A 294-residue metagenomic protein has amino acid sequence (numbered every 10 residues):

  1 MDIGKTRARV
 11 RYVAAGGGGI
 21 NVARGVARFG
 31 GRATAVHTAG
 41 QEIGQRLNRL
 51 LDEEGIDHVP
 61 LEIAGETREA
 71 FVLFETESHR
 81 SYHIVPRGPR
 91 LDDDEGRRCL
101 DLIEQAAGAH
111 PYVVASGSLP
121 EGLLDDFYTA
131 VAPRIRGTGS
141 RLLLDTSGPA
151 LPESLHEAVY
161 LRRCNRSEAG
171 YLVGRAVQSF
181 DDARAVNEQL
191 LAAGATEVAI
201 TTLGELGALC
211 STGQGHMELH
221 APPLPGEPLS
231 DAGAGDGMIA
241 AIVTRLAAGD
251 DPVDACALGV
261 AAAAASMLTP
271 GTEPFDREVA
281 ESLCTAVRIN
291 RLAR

Functional and structural regions predicted by a protein language model:
M1-V36, Q45-R49, H220, P225 (+2 more regions): Glycine-rich phosphate/adenosyl-contacting loop at the front of the ribokinase-like
R24, E69-L73, G207-S211: Short beta-strand scaffold segments in enzyme catalytic cores
A27, R136, A247: Gly/Ala-rich phosphate-binding loop of Rossmann-like dinucleotide-binding domains, activating on the conserved
D52-G65: A glycine-rich helix N-cap at a beta->alpha junction
L73-A109: Conserved phosphate-binding/catalytic loop of the ribokinase/pfkB sugar-kinase fold
H83-V85, H110-S118, D145, R163-E168: Short beta-strands and strand-loop turn motifs
D126-H216: Conserved phosphate/ATP/ADP-binding segment of small-molecule kinases
P152, F180-R294: Conserved phosphate-binding/catalytic region of the ribokinase-like
